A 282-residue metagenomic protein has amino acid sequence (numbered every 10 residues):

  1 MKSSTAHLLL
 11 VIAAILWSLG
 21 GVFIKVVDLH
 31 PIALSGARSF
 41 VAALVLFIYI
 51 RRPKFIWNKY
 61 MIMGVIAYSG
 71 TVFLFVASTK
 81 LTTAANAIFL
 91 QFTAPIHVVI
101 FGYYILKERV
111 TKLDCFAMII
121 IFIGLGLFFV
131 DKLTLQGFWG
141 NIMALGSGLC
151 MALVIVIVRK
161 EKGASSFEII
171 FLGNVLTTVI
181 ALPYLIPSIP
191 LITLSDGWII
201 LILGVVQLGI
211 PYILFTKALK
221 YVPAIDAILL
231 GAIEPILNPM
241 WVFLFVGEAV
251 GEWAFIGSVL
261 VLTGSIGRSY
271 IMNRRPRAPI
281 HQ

Functional and structural regions predicted by a protein language model:
M1, S39, V130, A232-Q282: C-terminal-most transmembrane helix of multi-pass membrane proteins
K2-H7, D28-G36, K54-W57, V130-C150 (+2 more regions): Juxtamembrane helix-entry segments on the extracytoplasmic side of multipass membrane proteins
A14, V22-F23, P31, A42-L46 (+4 more regions): Transmembrane alpha-helical segments that form core, pore/gating elements of small-molecule transporters/exporters
L19-V22, F40-W57, F122-Q136, L176-D196 (+3 more regions): Membrane-interface helix-cap regions at the ends of transmembrane helices in multi-pass membrane proteins
L46, Y68, I100-F101, V110-V130 (+4 more regions): Hydrophobic transmembrane alpha-helices of multi-pass small-molecule transport proteins
P53-N86, L90-Q91, L127, G204-V222: Specific transmembrane alpha-helical segments of multi-pass solute transporters/efflux pumps, especially DMT/EamA
F55, K59-Y60, I88-Q91, K107-L127 (+3 more regions): Loop-to-transmembrane alpha-helix entry segments
A87-T93, V158-L176, L208-L244: Helix-helix packing/entry segments at the starts of transmembrane helices
